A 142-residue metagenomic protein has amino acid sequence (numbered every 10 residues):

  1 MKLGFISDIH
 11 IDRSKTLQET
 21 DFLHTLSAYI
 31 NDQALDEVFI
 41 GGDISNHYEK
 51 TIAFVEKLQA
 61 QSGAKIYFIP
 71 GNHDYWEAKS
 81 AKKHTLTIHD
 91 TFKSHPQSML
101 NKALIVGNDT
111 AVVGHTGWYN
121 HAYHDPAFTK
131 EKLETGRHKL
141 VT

Functional and structural regions predicted by a protein language model:
M1-G4, A103-G114, T135: Beta-strand-turn-beta hairpins that frame and shape the catalytic cleft of phosphate-ester-processing enzymes
M1-K65, Y75-K83: N-terminal active-site segment of His-dependent metallophosphoesterases
L26-N31, V55-K57, H95-N108: Short amphipathic alpha-helices and their capping/turn segments at secondary-structure boundaries
E37, K65-Y67, Q97-S98, A111: Proline-centered loop/turn at the N-terminus of a beta-strand
H47, W76-A78, G107, V112 (+1 more regions): Short catalytic/ligand-binding loop motif for oxyanion handling, primarily in non-cytosolic enzymes, centered on
A78-N101: Glycine/small-residue-rich loop that forms an oxyanion/phosphate-binding "nest" at active or ligand-binding sites
V113-T142: Active-site-proximal loop/helix segment associated with metal-binding centers of metalloenzymes
